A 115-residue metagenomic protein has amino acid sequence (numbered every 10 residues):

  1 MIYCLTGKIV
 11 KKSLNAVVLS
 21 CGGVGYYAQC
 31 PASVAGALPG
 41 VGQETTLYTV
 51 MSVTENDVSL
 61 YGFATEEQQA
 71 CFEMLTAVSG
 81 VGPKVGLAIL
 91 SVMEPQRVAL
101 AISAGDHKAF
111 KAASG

Functional and structural regions predicted by a protein language model:
M1: Extended, charged alpha/beta regions that create polyanion-binding interfaces
C4-T6, V10-A112: Long, highly charged, low-complexity intrinsically disordered interaction regions that mediate electrostatic DNA/RNA
G115: Histidine/lysine/aspartate-rich catalytic loop segments that bind and position anionic ligands
